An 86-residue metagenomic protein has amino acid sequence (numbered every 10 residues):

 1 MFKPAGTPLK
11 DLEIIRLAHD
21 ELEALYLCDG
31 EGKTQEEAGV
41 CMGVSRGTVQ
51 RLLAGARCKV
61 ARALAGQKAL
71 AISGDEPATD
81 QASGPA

Functional and structural regions predicted by a protein language model:
M1-H19: Short, Lys/Arg-enriched anionic-surface-contact patches
A24-L25: Short alpha-helical "packing" element that flanks the helix-turn-helix/winged-helix DNA-binding module
T34, G43-T48: Helix-turn-helix DNA-binding motif, specifically the short coil turn and the N-cap/start of the second
V40: Alpha-helical residues within the helix-turn-helix
L52-G55: Residues within the DNA-recognition helix of helix-turn-helix
R57-L64: C-terminal flanking helix
